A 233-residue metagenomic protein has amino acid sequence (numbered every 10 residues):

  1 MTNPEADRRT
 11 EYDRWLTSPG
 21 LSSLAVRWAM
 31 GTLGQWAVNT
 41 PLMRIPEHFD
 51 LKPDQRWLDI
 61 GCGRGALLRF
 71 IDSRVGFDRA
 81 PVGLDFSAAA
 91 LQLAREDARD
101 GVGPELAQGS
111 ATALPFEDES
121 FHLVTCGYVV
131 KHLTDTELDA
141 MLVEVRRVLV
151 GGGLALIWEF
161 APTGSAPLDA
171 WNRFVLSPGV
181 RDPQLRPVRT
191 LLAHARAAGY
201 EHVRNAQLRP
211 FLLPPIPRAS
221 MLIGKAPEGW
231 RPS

Functional and structural regions predicted by a protein language model:
M1-A25: N-terminal, positively charged/glycine-rich alpha-helical extensions of SAM-dependent methyltransferases
Q35-P53, F70: Conserved alpha-helix/loop element of class I SAM-dependent methyltransferases that forms part of the SAM/SAH-binding
L58, R64-A113: Class I SAM-dependent methyltransferase SAM/SAH-binding core
T112-V124: A short acidic, Gly/Pro-enriched loop at the edge of an enzyme's catalytic core that lines a small-molecule cofactor
L123-T136: A short SAM/SAH-binding and catalytic strip from SAM-dependent methyltransferases
D139-G151: A short glycine-rich, Lys/Arg-flanked "PGG" loop and its adjoining helix->strand segment in the class I
W158-A198, V203-P214: C-terminal alpha-helical "lid/dimerization" subdomain adjacent to the S-adenosyl-L-methionine
G199-Y200, Q207-S233: Core SAM-dependent methyltransferase catalytic element
